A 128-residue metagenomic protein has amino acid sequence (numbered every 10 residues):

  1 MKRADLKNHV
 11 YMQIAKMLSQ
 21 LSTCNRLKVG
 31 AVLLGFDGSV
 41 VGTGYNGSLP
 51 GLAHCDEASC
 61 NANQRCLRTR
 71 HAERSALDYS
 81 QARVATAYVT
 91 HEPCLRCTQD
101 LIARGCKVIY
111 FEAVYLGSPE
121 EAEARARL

Functional and structural regions predicted by a protein language model:
M1-L128: Zinc-dependent deaminase catalytic domain
